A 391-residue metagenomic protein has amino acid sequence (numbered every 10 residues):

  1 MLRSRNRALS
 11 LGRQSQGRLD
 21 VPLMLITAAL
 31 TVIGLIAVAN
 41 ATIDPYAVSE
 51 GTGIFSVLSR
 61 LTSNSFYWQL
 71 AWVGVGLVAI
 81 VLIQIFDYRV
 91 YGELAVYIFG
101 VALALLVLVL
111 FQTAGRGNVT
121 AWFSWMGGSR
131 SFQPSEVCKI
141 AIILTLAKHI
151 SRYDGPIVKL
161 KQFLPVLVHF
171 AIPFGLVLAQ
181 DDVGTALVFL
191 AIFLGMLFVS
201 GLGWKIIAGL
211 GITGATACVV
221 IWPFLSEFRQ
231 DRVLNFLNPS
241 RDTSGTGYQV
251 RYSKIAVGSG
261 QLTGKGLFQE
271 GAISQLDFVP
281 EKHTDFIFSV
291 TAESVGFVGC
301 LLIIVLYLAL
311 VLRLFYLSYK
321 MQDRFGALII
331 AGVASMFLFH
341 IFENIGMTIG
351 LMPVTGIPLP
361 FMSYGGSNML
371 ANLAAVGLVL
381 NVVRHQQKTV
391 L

Functional and structural regions predicted by a protein language model:
L2-L30, I36-D181, I345-P360, Y364 (+2 more regions): Membrane-helix boundary/helix-loop-helix interface segments in multi-pass membrane proteins
A41, L167-M196, S226-Q230, A292-G299: Helix-loop-helix junctions and helix-breaking kinks within/between transmembrane helices of multi-pass membrane
L70-A79, E293-L312: Hydrophobic alpha-helical transmembrane segments
V107, K139, A171, L194-G195 (+2 more regions): Hydrophobic residues within the alpha-helical transmembrane core of Major Facilitator Superfamily
R116-S131, A208-L302, Q322-G326: Hydrophobic, glycine- and aromatic-enriched re-entrant/interface helices and adjoining loop segments
A186-L197, I212-A215, L308, V376-G377: Hydrophobic transmembrane alpha-helices of multi-pass, membrane-embedded glycosylation machinery
A256, R313-K320: Small-residue-rich helix-loop
L317-T355: Loop-to-helix entry and N-terminal half of a specific, functionally important transmembrane alpha helix in multi-pass
